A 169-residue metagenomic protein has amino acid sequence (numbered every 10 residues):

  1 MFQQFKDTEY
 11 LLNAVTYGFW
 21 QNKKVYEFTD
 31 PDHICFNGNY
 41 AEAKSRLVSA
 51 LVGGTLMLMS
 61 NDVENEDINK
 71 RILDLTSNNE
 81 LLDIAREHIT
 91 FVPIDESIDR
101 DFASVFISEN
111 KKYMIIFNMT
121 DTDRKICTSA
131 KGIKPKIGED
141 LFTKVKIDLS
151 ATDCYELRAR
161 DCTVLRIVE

Functional and structural regions predicted by a protein language model:
M1-K144, Y155-V164: Active-site-proximal substrate-binding groove within the catalytic cores of carbohydrate-active enzymes
L149-C154: Short, solvent-exposed S/T- and G/P-enriched segments that are highly enriched in secreted/extracellular and lumenal
L165-E169: Short beta-strand-to-coil "C-cap" segments at the C-terminal boundary of structured domains/repeats, marking
